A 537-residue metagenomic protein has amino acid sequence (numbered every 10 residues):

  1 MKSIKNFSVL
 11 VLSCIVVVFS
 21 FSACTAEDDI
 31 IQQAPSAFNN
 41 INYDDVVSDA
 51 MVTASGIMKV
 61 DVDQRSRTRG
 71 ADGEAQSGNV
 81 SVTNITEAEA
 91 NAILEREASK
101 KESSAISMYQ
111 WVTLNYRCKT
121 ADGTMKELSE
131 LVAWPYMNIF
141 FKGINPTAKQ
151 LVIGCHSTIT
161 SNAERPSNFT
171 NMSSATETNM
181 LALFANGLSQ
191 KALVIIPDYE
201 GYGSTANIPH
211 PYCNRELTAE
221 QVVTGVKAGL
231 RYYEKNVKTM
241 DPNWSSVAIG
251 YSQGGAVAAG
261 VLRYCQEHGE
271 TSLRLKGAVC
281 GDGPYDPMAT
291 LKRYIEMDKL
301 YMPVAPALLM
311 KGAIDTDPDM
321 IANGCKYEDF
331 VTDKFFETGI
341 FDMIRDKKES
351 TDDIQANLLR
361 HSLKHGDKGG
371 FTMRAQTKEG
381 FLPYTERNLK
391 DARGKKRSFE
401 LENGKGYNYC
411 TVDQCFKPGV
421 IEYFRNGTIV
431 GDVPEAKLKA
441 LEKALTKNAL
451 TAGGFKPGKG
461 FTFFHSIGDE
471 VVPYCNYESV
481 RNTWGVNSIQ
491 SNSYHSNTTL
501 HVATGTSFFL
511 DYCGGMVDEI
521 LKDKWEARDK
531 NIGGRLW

Functional and structural regions predicted by a protein language model:
F19-A23: C-terminal motif of bacterial Sec signal peptides marking the signal peptidase cleavage site
D29-I139: Catalytic-loop region of hydrolases
D122-S129, P135-S189: Short, surface-exposed "cap/lid" segments of acyl-processing enzymes
Y212-K235: Alpha/beta-hydrolase active-site loop
A228-K238, P242-L300: Primarily recognizes the serine-hydrolase "nucleophile elbow" in alpha/beta-hydrolase and SGNH/GDSL folds
V261, K459-G460, V472-T483: Short alpha-helix in the alpha/beta-hydrolase fold that links the catalytic acid
G281-G453: Accessory cap/linker subdomain of secreted extracellular hydrolases
T462-D469: Short beta-strand/loop motif that positions the catalytic acidic residue of the alpha/beta-hydrolase fold
